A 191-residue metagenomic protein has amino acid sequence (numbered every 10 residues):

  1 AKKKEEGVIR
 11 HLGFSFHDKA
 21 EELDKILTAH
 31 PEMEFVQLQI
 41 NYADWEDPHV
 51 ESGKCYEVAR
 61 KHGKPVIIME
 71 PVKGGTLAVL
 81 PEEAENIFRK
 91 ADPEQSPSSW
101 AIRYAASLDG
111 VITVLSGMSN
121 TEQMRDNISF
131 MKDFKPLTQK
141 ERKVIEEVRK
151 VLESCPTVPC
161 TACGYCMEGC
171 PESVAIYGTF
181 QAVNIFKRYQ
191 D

Functional and structural regions predicted by a protein language model:
A1, D18-P31: Distinct, well-ordered alpha-helical segments
K3-E6, K61-H62: Helix C-cap/helix->beta junction micro-motif
R10-F14, Q37, T113-L115: Short catalytic-loop micro-motif centered on adjacent basic/acidic residues
S15-K19, L38-A43, M69-G74, S119: Active-site beta-loop-alpha junctions enriched in small/polar residues
D24-K25, E46-H49, A78-L80, D126-N127: Short, well-ordered secondary-structure micro-motifs
P31-E32, K54-D191: Structured C-terminal cap/extension of enzyme domains
M33-D47, D92-P93: Acidic, His- and aromatic-enriched active-site or binding-groove loops in soluble protein domains that engage sugars
D44-V50, V148-R149: Short, charged, surface-exposed secondary-structure boundary motifs
